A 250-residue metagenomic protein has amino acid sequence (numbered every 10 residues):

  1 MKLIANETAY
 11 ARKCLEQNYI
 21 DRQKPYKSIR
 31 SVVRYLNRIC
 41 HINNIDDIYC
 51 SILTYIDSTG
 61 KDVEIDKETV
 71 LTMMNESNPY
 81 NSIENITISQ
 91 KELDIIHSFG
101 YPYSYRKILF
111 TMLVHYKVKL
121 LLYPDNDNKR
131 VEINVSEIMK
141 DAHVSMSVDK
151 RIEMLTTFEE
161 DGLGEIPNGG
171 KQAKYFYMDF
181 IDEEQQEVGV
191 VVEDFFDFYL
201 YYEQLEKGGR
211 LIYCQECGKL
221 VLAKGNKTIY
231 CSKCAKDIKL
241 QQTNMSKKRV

Functional and structural regions predicted by a protein language model:
M1-P102, K140-S147, R151-F176, F180-L200 (+1 more regions): Modules that initiate DNA replication and primer synthesis
Q23-K24, K129, G208: Short helix-capping and inter-helix turn/linker motifs at the boundaries of alpha-helical repeat units
F99-D141: Short helix->loop/beta-hairpin flanking segments within DNA-binding domains
G209-I212, T228: Residues immediately within or flanking Cys/His clusters that coordinate Zn2+ in small zinc-binding modules
C214-G218, C234: Short Cys/His-rich metal-coordination motifs, predominantly Zn2+-binding knuckles/fingers
G225-I238: Cysteine-rich micro-motifs
A235-V250: Short metal-binding segments enriched for Cys and/or His
